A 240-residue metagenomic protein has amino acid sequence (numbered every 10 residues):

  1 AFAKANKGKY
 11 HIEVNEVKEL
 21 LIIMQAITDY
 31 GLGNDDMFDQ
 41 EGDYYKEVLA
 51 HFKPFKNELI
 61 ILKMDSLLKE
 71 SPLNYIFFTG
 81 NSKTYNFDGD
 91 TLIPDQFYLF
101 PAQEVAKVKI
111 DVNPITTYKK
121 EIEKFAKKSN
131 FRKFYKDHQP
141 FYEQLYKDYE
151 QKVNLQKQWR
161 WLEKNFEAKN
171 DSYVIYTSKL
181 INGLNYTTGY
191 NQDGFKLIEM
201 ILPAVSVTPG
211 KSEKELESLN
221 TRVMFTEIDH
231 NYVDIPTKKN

Functional and structural regions predicted by a protein language model:
A1-D137: N-terminal low-structure segments adjacent to metalloprotease catalytic domains across cellular compartments
H11-L21, V112-T116, Y149-Q156, E215 (+2 more regions): Soluble non-cytosolic domains of exported or imported proteins
I27-Y30, N165-A168, N231, I235: Structured segments of extracytoplasmic/periplasmic soluble domains in secreted or envelope-associated proteins
Q103-E104, N185-S218: Active-site scaffold of zinc-dependent metalloenzymes
E104, V108, E143-K152, G210-K211: Second-shell loop/turn segments in exported
T116-K127, T187-D193, T226-D229: Phosphate-binding glycine-rich loops and adjacent basic patches that engage nucleotide phosphates, nucleic-acid
Q139-E199: Auxiliary, metal-adjacent structural segments of Zn-dependent hydrolase domains
S218-K239: Active-site recognition of the HExxH zinc-binding catalytic motif
